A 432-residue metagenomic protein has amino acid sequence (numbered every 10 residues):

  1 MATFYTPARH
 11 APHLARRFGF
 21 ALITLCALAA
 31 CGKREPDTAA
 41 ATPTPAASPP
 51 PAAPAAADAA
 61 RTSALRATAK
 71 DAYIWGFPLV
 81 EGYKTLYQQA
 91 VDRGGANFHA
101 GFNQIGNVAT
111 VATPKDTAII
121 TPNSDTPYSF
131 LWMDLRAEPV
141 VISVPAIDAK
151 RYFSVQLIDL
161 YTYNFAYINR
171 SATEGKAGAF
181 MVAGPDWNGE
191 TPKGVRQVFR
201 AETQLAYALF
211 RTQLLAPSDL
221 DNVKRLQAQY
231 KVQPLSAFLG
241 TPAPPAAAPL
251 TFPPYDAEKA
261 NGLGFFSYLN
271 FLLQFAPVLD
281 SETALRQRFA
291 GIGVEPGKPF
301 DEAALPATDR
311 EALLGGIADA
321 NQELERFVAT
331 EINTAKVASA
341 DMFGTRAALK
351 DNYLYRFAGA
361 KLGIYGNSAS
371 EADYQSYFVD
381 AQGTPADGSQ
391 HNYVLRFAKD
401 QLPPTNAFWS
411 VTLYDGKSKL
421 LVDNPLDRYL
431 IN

Functional and structural regions predicted by a protein language model:
M1-L14: N-terminal secretory signal peptides that target proteins for export/translocation
H13-I23: Sec-dependent N-terminal signal peptides
C31-R34: Bacterial signal peptide processing site
T38-A41: Intrinsically disordered, low-complexity segments enriched in small/polar and acidic residues
P43-N432: A compositional/structural signature for long, glycine/proline-rich flexible linkers and loops on extracytoplasmic
